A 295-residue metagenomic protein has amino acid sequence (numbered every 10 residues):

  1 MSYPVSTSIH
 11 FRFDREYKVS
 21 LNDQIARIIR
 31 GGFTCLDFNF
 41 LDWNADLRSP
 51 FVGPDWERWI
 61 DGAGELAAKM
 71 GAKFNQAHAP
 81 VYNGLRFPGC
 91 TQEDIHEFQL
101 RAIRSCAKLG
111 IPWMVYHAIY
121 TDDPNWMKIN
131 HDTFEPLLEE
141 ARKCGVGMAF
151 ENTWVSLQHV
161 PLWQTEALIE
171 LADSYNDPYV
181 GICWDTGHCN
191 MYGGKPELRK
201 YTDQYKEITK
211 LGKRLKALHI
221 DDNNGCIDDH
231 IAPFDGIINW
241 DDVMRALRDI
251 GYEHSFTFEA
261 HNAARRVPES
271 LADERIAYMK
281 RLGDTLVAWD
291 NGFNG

Functional and structural regions predicted by a protein language model:
M1-H10, N75-R86: N-terminal small/glycine-rich loop or linker at the start of catalytic domains across soluble metabolic enzymes
M1-T34, A68, H96, L100 (+2 more regions): Histidine-acidic metal/acid-base catalytic patches
D23, E65-K73, N83-W184, M191: Active-site acidic/histidine proton-transfer and metal-coordination neighborhood in alpha/beta enzyme cores
L36-F38, N75-A77, M114, M148 (+2 more regions): Hydrophobic residues within beta-strands of alpha/beta enzymes
D37-A63, T121: Glycine-rich, proline-tolerant flexible connector loops at the mouths of alpha/beta enzymes
F38-W43, A79, Y116-I119, T153 (+1 more regions): Active-site loop/turn elements of alpha/beta-hydrolase fold enzymes, especially the short glycine-/histidine-rich
N44-S49, N83-G89, D122-N125, N190-G193 (+2 more regions): A short acidic, helix-capping loop that chelates divalent metal ions and anchors anionic groups
W56-K69, T133-A141, Y205-K210, D242-A246: Catalytic-core regions built around general acid/base machinery
